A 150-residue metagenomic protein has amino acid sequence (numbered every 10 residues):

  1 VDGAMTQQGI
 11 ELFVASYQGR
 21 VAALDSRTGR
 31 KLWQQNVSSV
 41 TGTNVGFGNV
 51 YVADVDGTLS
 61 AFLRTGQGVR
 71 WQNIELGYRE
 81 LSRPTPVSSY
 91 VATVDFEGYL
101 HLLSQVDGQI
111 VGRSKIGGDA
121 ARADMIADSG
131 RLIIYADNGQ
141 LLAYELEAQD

Functional and structural regions predicted by a protein language model:
V1-D150: Extracytoplasmic/lumenal domain signature
